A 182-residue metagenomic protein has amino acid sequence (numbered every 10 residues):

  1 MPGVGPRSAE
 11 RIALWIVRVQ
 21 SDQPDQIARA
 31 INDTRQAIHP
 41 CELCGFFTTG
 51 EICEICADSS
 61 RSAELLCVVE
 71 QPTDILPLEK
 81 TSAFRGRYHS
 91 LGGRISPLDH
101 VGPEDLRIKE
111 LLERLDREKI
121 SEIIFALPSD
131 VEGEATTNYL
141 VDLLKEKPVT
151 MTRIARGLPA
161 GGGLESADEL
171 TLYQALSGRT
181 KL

Functional and structural regions predicted by a protein language model:
P2, S21, T34, F46 (+4 more regions): Conserved phosphate/pyrophosphate-binding and hydrolysis machinery centered on Walker-type P-loop NTPases, extending
S8, Q20, R85, L112-L182: Long C-terminal interaction/binding lobes of large macromolecular proteins
A9, D58-L127: Extended interfacial segments that mediate partner engagement and assembly in macromolecular machines
E10-I75: Cys/His-rich Zn2+-binding cysteine-cluster or related metal-binding knuckle/ribbon modules and their
P40, I52, D74, L91-R94 (+4 more regions): Glycine-rich, flexible loop/turn motifs
C53, L78, A135-T136: Short glycine-/acidic-enriched loop or helix-start segments at secondary-structure transitions that form or flank
